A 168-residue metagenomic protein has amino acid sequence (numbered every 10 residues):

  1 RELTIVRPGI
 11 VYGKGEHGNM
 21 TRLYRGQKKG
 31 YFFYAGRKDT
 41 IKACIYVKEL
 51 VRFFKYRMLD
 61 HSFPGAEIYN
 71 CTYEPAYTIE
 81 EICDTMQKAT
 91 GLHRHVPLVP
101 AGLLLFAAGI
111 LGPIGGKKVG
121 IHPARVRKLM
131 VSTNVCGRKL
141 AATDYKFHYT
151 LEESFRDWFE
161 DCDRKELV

Functional and structural regions predicted by a protein language model:
R1-K14: Conserved beta-loop-beta element that borders a ligand/cofactor-binding pocket
L3-I5, F33-Y34, P64: Conserved active-site beta-strand element of glycosyltransferases/polysaccharide synthases
R7-P8, Y73, C136: A secondary-structure boundary/capping signal
E16-R22, G36-M58, A66-N70: Substrate-positioning beta->alpha
Y24-A35, L92, K117: A short C-terminal helix-loop "cap" of Rossmann-like NAD(P)-dependent dehydrogenase/epimerase domains
K42-K48, Y77, V135, Y149: Residue-level signal for the nucleotide or nucleotide-sugar donor/cofactor binding architecture
V47, D84, A108-K146: Conserved C-terminal active-site "lid" loop/helix of NAD(P)H-dependent oxidoreductases that clamps the redox cofactor
Y56-I121, F155-V168: Mid/C-terminal beta-alpha module of Rossmann-like enzyme folds, strongest in SDR-family dehydrogenases/epimerases
